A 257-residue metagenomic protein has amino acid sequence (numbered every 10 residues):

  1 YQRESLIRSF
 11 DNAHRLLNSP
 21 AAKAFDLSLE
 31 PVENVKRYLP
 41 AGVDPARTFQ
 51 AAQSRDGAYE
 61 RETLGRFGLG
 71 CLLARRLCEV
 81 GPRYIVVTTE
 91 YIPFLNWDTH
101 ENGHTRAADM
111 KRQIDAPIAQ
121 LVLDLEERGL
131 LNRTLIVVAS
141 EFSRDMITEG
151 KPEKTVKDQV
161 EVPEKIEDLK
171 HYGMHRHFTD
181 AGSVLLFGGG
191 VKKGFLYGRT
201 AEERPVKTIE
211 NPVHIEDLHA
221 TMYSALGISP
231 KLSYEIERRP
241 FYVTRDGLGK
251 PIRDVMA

Functional and structural regions predicted by a protein language model:
Y1-A257: Ligand-binding pockets and gating/stacking loops
